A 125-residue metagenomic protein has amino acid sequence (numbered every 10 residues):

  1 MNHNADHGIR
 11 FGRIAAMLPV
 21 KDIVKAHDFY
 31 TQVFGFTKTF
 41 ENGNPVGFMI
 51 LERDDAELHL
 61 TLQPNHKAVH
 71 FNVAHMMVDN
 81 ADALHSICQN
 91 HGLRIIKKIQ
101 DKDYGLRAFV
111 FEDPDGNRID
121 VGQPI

Functional and structural regions predicted by a protein language model:
M1-I9, T39, H85-I125: Vicinal oxygen chelate
M1-K25, N72-A74, P124-I125: N-terminal beta-strand motif that seeds the catalytic metal site of vicinal oxygen chelate
N4-H7, A26-D28, L62-N65, H91: A short alpha-helix capping/helix-coil boundary motif
R13-K21, M49-E52, Q63-H91, R107-E112: Vicinal oxygen chelate
A15, F34, D120: Short catalytic micro-motifs in class I SAM-dependent methyltransferases
V24-T37: Amphipathic alpha-helical segments
T37-N72, R118-Q123: Conserved short beta-strand elements that form part of the metal-binding/catalytic scaffold of enzyme active sites
